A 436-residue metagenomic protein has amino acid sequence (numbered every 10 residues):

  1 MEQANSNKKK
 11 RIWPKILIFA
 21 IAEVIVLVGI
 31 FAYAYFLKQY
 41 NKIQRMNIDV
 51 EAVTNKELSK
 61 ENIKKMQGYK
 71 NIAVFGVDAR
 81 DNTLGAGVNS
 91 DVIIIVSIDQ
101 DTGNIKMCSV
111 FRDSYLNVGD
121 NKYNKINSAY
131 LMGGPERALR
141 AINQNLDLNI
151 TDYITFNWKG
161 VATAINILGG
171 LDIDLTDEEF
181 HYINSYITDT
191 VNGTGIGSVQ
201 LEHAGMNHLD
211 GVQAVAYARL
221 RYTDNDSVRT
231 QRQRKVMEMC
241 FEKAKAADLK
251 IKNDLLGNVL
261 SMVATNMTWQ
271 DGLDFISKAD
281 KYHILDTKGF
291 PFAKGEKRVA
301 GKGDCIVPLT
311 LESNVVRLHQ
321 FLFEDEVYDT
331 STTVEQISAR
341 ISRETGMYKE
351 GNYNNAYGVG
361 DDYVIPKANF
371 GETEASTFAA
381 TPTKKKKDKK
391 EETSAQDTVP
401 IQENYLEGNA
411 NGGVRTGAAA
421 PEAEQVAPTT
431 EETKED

Functional and structural regions predicted by a protein language model:
E2-G103, S277: Entry/capping segment at the start of metal-dependent catalytic domains with acidic active-site entry clusters
N55-N62, V118, M262-T416: C-terminal solvent-exposed extensions
K65-N71, V77, L84-N89, G119 (+7 more regions): Solvent-exposed, acidic/flexible segments
Q67-K70, G87-I93, T102-V110, N121 (+7 more regions): Extracytoplasmic
D81-L84, N124-M132, D147-D152, A204 (+4 more regions): Second-shell loop/turn segments in exported
V92, Y123, N127, P135-N143 (+9 more regions): Extracytoplasmic/secreted envelope proteins and their assembly/folding machinery, especially bacterial periplasmic
S128, M132-I196, T265-T268: Amphipathic, coiled-coil-like alpha-helical scaffolding segments used for oligomerization/assembly
N166-I251, L255, K384, D388 (+2 more regions): Flexible, polar/acidic helix-loop-strand segments at domain edges
